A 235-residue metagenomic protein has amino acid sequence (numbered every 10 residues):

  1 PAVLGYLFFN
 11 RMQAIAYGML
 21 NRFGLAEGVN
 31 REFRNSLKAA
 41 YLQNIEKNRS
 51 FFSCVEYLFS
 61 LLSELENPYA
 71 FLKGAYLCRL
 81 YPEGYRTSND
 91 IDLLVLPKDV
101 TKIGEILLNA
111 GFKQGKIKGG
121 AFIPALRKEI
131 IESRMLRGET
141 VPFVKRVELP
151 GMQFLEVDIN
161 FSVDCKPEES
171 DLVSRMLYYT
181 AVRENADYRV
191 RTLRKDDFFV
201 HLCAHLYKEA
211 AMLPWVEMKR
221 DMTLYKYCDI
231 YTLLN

Functional and structural regions predicted by a protein language model:
P1-N89, V95-N235: Conserved NTP-donor binding/palm subdomain of two-metal-ion nucleotidyltransferases/polymerases, i.e., the charged
